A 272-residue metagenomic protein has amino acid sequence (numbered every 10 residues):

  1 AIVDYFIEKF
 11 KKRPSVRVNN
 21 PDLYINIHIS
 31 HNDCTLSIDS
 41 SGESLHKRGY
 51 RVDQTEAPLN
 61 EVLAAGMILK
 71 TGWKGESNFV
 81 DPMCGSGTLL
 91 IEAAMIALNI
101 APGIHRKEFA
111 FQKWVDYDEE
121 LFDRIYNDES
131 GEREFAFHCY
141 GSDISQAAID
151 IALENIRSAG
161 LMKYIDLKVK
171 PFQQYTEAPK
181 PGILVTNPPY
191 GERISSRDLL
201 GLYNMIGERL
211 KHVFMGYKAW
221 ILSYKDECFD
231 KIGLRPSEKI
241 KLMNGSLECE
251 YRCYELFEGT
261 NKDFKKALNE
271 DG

Functional and structural regions predicted by a protein language model:
A1-E61, I68, L268-G272: Non-catalytic, mostly N-terminal accessory regions of nucleic-acid modification and defense proteins
V3-I7, L153, G207: Generic solvent-exposed, charged/amphipathic alpha-helical segments that serve as macromolecular interface scaffolds
H28-N32, K170, Y224: Short loop/turn motifs enriched for small/polar and acidic residues
D33-T35, E76-F79, H138, I183 (+1 more regions): Beta-sheet entry/capping signal
D39-S40, R48, A94-M95, I232-L234: Short acidic, glycine/serine/threonine-rich loops at helix termini
Q54-P58, C84, M243: Alpha-helix capping and helix-loop boundary segments enriched in small/acidic/polar residues
L59-E177, E192, L200: Conserved S-adenosyl-L-methionine
P171-D271: C-terminal catalytic and target-recognition region of SAM-dependent MTase-like enzymes, primarily methyltransferases
